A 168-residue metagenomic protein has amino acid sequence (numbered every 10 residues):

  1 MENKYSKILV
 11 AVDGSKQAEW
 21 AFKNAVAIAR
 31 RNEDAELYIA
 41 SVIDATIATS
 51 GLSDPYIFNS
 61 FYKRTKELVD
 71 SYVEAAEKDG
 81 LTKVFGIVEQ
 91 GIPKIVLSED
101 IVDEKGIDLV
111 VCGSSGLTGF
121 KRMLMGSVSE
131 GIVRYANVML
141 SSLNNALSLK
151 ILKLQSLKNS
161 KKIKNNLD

Functional and structural regions predicted by a protein language model:
M1-N3, E74-V110, K150-L152, S156-D168: Structural beta-alpha unit
E2-L52, D79, I163-D168: Small/aliphatic-rich secondary-structure junction motif
A21, T49-L52, V96-E99, R122-M123 (+1 more regions): Short, well-ordered secondary-structure micro-motifs
N24, F61-Y72, V96: Short, solvent-exposed amphipathic alpha-helices that sit in or adjacent to ligand/effector-binding or catalytic
Y38-A40, F85-E89, S141: General small-molecule cofactor/ligand-binding pocket signal
S41-E67, I151-I163, L167: Acidic, proline/glycine-rich short linear motifs
D103-Q155: Gly/Ser-rich helix-loop-strand patches that form or flank binding pockets for ribonucleotide-derived cofactors
